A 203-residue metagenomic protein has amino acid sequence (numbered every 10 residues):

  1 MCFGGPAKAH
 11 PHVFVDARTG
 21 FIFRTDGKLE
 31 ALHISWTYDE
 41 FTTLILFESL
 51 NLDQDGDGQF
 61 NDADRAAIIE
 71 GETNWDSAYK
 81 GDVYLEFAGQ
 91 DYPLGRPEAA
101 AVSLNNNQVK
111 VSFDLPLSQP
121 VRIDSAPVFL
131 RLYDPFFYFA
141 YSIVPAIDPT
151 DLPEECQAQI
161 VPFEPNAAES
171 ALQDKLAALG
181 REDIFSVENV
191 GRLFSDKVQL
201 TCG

Functional and structural regions predicted by a protein language model:
M1-C2: Bacterial N-terminal signal peptides
G5-A9: Sec/Tat signal peptide C-region and signal peptidase I cleavage site
P11-V13, T37, T42, F60-D62 (+2 more regions): Residue-level signal for well-ordered alpha-helical segments
P11-Y38, T42: Early extracytoplasmic/domain-onset interaction patches
G20-F21, N51, Y84, F129: Residue-level detector of beta-strand face positions
F41-I123: Structured domain cores in non-transmembrane regions
F87-G203: Mature, soluble, non-transmembrane domains
